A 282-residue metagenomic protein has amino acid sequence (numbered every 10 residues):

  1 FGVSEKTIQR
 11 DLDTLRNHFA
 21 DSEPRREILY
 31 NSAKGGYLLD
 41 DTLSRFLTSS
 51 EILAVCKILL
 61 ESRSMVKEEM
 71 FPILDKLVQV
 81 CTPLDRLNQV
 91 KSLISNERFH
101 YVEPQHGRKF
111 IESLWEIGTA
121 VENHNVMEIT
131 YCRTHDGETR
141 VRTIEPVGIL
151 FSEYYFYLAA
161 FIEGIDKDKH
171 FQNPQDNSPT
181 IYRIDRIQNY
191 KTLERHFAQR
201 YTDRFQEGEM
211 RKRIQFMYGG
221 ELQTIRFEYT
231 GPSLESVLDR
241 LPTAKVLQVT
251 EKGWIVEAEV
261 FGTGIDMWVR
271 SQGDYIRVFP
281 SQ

Functional and structural regions predicted by a protein language model:
F1-I58: Short, basic/aromatic recognition patches that contact phosphate-bearing ligands
L12, L74, G262: Short amphipathic alpha-helical/adjacent loop interface patches that line ligand and macromolecule-binding sites
N31, G148-F151, Q248, R270: Well-ordered beta-strand positions
K34-G36, V126, Y155, E251-E257: A generic structural signal for beta-strand entry/edge sites
D40, T130, A159, E257-E259 (+1 more regions): Beta-strand residues in well-ordered beta-sheet regions across diverse protein folds
L47-C132: Bulky hydrophobic/aromatic content
S95-I225: Core beta-strand-centered patch of the WYL/Sm-like small regulatory domain
G208-Q282: Polybasic (Lys/Arg-rich)
